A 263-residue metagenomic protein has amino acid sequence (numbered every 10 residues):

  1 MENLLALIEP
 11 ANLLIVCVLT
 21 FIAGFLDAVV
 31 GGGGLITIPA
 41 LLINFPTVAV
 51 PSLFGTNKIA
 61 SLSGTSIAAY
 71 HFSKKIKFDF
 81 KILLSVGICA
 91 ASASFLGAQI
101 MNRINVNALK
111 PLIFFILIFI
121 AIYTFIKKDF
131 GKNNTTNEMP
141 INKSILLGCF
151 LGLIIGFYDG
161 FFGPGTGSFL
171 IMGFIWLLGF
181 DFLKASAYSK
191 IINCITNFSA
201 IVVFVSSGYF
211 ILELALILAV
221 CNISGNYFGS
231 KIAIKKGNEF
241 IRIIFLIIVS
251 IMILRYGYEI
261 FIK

Functional and structural regions predicted by a protein language model:
M1-V48, N134-S186, L216: Selected transmembrane alpha-helices and immediately adjacent juxtamembrane segments of polytopic inner-membrane
E2, I67-K77, A98, F114-M139 (+1 more regions): Transmembrane helix exit motif
L13, K58, F114-L117, A121 (+4 more regions): Residues within membrane-spanning alpha-helices of integral membrane proteins, especially the hydrophobic core/packing
C17, F21, F25, K58 (+9 more regions): Residue-level signature of the transmembrane alpha-helical core of multi-pass small-molecule transporters
I43-N44, A98, N102, P111 (+5 more regions): Transmembrane helix-loop junction
V48-N57, K81-I82, G179-K190: Membrane-interface alpha-helices at helix entry/exit sites of multi-pass transporters
G55-A108, F115, N197-I243, I247: Selective hydrophobic functional segments
L96, I154-F162, A200-G208, A215 (+1 more regions): Hydrophobic alpha-helical transmembrane segments in multi-pass integral membrane proteins
